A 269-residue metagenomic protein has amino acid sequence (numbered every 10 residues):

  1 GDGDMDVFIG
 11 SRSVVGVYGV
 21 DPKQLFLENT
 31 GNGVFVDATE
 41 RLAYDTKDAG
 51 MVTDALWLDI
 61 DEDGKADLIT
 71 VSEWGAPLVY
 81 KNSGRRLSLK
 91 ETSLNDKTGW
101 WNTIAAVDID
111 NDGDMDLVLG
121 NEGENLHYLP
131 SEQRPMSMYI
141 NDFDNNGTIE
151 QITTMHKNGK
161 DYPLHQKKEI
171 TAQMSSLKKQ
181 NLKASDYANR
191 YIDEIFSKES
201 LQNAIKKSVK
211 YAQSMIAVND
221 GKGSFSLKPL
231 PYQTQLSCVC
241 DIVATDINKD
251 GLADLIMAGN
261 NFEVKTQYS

Functional and structural regions predicted by a protein language model:
G1-S269: Beta-propeller-forming repeat regions
